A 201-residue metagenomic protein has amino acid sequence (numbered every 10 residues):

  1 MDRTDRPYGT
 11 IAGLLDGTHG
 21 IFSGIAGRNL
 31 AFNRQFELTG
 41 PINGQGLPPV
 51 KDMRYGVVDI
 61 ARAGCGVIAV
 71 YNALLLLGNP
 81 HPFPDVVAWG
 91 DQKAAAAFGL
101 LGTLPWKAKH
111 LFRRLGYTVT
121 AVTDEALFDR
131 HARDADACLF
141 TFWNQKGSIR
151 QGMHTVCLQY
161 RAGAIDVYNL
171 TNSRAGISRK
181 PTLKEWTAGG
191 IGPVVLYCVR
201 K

Functional and structural regions predicted by a protein language model:
M1-A97: Active-site-adjacent structural segments surrounding the nucleophilic cysteine of cysteine proteases and isopeptidases
L14, W89, K93, L111 (+2 more regions): Residues that form generic nucleotide/phosphate-binding pockets
Q35-T39, F140-F142, V199: A short beta-strand micro-motif
N79, Y117-T118, A137: Short aromatic/hydrophobic-glycine micro-motifs
D91-A121: Mid-length scaffold segments of soluble, non-membrane domains
V122-I165: Active-site-adjacent substructure of cysteine-protease-like catalytic cores
Q159-K201: Noncatalytic regulatory segments and standalone regulatory/sensor domains
